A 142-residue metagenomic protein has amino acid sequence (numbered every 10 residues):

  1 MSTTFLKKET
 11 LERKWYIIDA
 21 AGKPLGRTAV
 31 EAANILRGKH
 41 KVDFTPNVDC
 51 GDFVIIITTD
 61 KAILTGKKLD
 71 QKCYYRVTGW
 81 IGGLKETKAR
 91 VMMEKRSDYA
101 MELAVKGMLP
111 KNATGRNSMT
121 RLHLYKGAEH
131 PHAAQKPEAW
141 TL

Functional and structural regions predicted by a protein language model:
M1-L103, L109, A113, P131-L142: Ribosome large-subunit tunnel/peptidyl-transferase-proximal elements
I17-D19, H123-K126: Structural signal for conserved beta-strand scaffold positions within catalytic alpha/beta enzyme cores
G115-S118, L122, A128: C-terminal folded domains that constitute the principal catalytic or ligand-binding module of multi-domain proteins
